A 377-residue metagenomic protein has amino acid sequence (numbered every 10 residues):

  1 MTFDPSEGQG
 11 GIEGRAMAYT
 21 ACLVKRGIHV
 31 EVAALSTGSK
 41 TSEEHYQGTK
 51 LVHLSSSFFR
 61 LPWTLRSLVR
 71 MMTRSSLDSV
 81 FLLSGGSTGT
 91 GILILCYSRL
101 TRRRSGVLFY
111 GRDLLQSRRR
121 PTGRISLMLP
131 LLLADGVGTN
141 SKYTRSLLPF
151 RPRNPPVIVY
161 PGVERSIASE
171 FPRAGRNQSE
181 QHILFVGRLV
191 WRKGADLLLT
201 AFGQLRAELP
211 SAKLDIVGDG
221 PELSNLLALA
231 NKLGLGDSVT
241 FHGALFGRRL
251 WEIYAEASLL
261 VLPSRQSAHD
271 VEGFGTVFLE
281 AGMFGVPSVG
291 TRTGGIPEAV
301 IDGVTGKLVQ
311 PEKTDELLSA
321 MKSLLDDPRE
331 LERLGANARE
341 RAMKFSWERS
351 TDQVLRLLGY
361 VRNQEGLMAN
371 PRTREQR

Functional and structural regions predicted by a protein language model:
D4-P5, T88-G89, R103-P121, G136: A short, histidine- and acid-enriched strand-loop-helix "catalytic/donor-clamping" loop that lines the nucleotide-sugar
S79-T101: An aromatic- and histidine-rich active-site surface loop
Y143, G162: Carbohydrate-associated surface elements
G175-K193, L199-F202, R206, L260: Conserved donor-binding/catalytic core segment of Leloir-type glycosyltransferases
L227-R248, L259: Nucleotide-activated donor-binding/catalytic signature segment of Leloir-type glycosyltransferases, i.e., the conserved
S238, A255-D270, V286: Acidic donor-binding loop of glycosyltransferase active sites
F278, M283, P287-G290, V300: Short hydrophobic beta-strand element within catalytic cores of glycosyltransferases and related nucleotide-activated
D302-G303, K307-T314, K322-R329, M343: Conserved acidic donor-binding segment of nucleotide-sugar-dependent glycosyltransferases
